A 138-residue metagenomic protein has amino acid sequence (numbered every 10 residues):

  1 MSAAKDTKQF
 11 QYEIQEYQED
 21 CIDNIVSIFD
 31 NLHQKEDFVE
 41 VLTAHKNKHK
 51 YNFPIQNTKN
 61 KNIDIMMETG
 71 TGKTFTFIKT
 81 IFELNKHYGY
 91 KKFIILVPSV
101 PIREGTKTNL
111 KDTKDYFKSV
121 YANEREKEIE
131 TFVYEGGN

Functional and structural regions predicted by a protein language model:
M1-N138: RecA-like P-loop NTPase motor core of helicase/translocase proteins
